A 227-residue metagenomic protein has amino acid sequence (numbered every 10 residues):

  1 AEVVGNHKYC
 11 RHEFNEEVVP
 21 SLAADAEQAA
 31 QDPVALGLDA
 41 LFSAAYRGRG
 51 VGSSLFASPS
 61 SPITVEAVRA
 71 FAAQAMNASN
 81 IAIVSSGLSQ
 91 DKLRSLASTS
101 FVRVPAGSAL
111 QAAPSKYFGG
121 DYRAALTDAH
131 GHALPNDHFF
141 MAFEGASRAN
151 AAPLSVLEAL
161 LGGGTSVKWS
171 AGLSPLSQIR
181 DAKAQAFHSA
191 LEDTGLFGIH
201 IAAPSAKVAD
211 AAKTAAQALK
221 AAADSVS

Functional and structural regions predicted by a protein language model:
A1-F118, P135, F139-F140, G145-A146 (+1 more regions): Charge-rich, well-structured scaffold segments of protease-associated domains
K116-A129: Short Gly/Thr-rich strand-loop-strand
R123-A124, S166-K168, L176: Intrinsically disordered, low-complexity, compositionally biased regions/tails
N136-H138, S147-W169: A conserved active-site cap/scaffold subdomain adjacent to cofactor or substrate pockets
